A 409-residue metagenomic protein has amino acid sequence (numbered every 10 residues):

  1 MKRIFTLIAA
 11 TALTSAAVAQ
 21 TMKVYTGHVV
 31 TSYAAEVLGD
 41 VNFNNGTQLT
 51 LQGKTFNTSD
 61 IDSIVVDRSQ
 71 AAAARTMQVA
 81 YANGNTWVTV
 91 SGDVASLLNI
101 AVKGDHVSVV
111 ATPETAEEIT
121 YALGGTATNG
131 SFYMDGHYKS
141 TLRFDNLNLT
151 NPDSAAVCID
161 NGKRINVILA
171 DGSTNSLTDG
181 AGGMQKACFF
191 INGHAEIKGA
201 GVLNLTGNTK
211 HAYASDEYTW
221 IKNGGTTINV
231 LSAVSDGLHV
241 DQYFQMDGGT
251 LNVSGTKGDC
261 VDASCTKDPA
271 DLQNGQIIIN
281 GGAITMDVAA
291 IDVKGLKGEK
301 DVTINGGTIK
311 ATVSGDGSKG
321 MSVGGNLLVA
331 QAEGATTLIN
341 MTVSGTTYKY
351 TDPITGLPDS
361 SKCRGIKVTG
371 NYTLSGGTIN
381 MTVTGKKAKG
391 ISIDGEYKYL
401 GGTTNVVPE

Functional and structural regions predicted by a protein language model:
K2-R3, K319: Basic side chains
I4-L13: Sec-dependent N-terminal signal peptides
S15-A19: Sec/Tat signal peptide C-region and signal peptidase I cleavage site
Q20-A71: Compositionally biased alpha-helical segments
Q70-E409: A composition-driven surface/loop motif
